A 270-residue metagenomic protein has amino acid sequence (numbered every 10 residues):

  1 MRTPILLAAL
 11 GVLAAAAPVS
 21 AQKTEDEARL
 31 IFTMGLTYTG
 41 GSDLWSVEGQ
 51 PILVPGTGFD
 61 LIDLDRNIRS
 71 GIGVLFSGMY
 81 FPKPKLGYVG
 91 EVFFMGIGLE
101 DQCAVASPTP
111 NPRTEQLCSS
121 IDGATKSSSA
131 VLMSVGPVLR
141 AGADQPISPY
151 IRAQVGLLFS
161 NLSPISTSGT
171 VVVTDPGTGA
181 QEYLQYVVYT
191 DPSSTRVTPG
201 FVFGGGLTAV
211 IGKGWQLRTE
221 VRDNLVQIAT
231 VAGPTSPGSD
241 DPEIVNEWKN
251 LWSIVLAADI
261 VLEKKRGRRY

Functional and structural regions predicted by a protein language model:
M1-L7: Bacterial N-terminal signal peptides that target proteins for export
L7-A15: Bacterial N-terminal signal peptides
A21-Y80, S253-Y270: Short glycine/proline- and aromatic-enriched beta-strand/turn motifs that initiate or cap beta-hairpins
K23, G212-Y270: Predominantly the C-terminal beta-signal and adjacent terminal strand-loop region of outer-membrane beta-barrel
T24-F32, P84-L86, Q145-I151, V197 (+2 more regions): Outer-envelope beta-barrel architecture signal
M34-Y38, V74-P82, M133-A141, A153-L157 (+3 more regions): Residues on the lipid-exposed face of transmembrane beta-strands in outer-membrane beta-barrel proteins
G41-R69, F93-L132, L158-T198, V226-S253: Extracellular/periplasm-exposed beta-strand and loop segments of Gram-negative cell-envelope proteins, dominated by
R66-F81, K85-G87, E91, T125-A141 (+3 more regions): Outer-membrane beta-barrel transmembrane strands
